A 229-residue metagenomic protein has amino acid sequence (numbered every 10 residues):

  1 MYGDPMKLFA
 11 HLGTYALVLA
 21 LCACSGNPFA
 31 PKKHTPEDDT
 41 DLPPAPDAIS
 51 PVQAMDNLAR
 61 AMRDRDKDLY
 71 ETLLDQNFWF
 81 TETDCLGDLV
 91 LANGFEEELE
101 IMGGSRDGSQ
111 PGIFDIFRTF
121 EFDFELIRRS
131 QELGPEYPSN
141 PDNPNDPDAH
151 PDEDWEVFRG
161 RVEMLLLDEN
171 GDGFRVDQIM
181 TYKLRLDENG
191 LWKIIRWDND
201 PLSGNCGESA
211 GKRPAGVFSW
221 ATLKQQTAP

Functional and structural regions predicted by a protein language model:
M1-C24: Sec-dependent bacterial lipoprotein signal peptides
A20-C22, T83, G204: Secreted/extracellular small peptides and ectodomain modules produced from precursors
C24-D64, T72, T83: Short, low-complexity N-terminal intrinsically disordered segments enriched in polar/charged residues
S25-T40, P147-K224: Short beta-strand edge/turn micro-motifs at domain boundaries
P51-A54, L58, D66, Y70 (+3 more regions): Stable alpha-helical elements in mature extracytoplasmic
A59-D64, D75-W79, E100-I113, A228: Sec-exported extracytoplasmic/periplasmic mature domains
W79-L91: A short gly/proline-enriched turn/hairpin at secondary-structure junctions
V90-G173: Surface-exposed, charged secondary-structure patches
